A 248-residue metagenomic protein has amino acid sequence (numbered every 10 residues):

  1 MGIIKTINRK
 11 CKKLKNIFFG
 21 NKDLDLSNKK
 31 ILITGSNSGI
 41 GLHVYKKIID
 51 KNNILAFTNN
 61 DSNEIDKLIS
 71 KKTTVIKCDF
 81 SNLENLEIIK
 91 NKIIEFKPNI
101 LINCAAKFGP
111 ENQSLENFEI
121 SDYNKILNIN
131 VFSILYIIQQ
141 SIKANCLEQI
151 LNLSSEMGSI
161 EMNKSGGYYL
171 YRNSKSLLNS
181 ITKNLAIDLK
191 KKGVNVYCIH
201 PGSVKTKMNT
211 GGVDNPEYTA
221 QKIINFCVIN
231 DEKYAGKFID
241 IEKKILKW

Functional and structural regions predicted by a protein language model:
N37, G41-Y45: N-terminal Rossmann NAD(P)H-binding glycine-rich loop of SDR-like oxidoreductase domains
N52-I65: Conserved glycine-rich Rossmann-like NAD(P)H-binding loop of the short-chain dehydrogenase/reductase
I69-E84: Rossmann-fold cofactor-recognition segment
S81-E95: Conserved Rossmann-fold cofactor-binding substructure of NAD(P)-dependent oxidoreductases
K107, S114, I120, Q149-K190: Catalytic loop of short-chain dehydrogenase/reductase
F118, I126-L127: A hydrophobic alpha-helix adjacent to the NAD(P)-binding/active-site core of NAD(P)-dependent oxidoreductases, strongly
C198, T206, T210-W248: C-terminal helical subdomain
